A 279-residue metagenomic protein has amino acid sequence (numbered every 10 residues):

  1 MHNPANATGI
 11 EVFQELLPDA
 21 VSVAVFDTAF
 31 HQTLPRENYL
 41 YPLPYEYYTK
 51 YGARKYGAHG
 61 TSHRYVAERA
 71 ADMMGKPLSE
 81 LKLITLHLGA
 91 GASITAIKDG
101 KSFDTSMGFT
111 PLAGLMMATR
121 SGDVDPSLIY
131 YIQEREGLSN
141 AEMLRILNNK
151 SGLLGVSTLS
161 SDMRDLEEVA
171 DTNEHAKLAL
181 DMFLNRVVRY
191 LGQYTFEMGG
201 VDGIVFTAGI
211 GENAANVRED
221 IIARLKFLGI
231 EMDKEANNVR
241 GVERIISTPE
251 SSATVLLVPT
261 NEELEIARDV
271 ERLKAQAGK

Functional and structural regions predicted by a protein language model:
M1-A24: Conserved phosphate-binding loops in N-terminal lobes of ATP-dependent enzymes of the actin/Hsp70/sugar-kinase
A20-V23, G199-G209: Short glycine-rich phosphate-binding loop at a beta-alpha junction
V23-F26, I84-G91, I97, T207 (+1 more regions): Short beta-strand segments
Q32-R135: Glycine-rich phosphate-binding loop of actin/hexokinase-like ATP-binding domains
K98, D104-S139, R145, A208-V239 (+1 more regions): Catalytic phosphate/nucleotide-handling subdomain of diverse soluble enzymes
R145, G152-V156, M163-E197: Adenine-nucleotide phosphate-binding core of ATP-dependent small-molecule kinases
K177, D181-E197, V201, G211-K279: Internal helix-turn-beta structural module
